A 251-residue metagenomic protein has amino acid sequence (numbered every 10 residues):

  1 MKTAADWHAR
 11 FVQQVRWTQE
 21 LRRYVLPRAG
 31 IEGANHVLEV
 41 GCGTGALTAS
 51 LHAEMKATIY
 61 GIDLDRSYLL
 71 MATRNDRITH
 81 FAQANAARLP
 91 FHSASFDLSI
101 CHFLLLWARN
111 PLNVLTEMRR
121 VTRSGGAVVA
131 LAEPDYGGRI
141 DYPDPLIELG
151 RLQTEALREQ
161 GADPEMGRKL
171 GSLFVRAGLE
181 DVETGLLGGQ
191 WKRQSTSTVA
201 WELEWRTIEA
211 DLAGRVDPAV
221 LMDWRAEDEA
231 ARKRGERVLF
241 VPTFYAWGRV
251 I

Functional and structural regions predicted by a protein language model:
M1-Q19: Class I SAM-dependent methyltransferase Rossmann-like catalytic core, especially the SAM/SAH-binding loop
T3-W7, D181-V238: C-terminal helical/coil "lid" or tail adjacent to the Rossmann-like core of SAM-dependent
R16-G33: Conserved alpha-helix/loop element of class I SAM-dependent methyltransferases that forms part of the SAM/SAH-binding
L38, T44-R88: Class I SAM-dependent methyltransferase SAM/SAH-binding core
A87-L98: A short acidic, Gly/Pro-enriched loop at the edge of an enzyme's catalytic core that lines a small-molecule cofactor
D97-P111: A short SAM/SAH-binding and catalytic strip from SAM-dependent methyltransferases
L112-A127: A short glycine-rich, Lys/Arg-flanked "PGG" loop and its adjoining helix->strand segment in the class I
V129-S195, A210: Conserved catalytic/acceptor-binding region of the Class I
